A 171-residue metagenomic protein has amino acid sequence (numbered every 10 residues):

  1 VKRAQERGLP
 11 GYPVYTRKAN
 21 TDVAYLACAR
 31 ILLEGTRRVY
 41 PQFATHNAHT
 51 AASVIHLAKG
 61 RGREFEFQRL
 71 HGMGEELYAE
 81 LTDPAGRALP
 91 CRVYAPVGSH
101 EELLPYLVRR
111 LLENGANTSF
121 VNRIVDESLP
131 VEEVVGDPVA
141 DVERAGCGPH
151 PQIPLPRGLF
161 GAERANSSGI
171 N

Functional and structural regions predicted by a protein language model:
V1-S167: Positively charged, amphipathic and often flexible ligand-engagement surfaces
